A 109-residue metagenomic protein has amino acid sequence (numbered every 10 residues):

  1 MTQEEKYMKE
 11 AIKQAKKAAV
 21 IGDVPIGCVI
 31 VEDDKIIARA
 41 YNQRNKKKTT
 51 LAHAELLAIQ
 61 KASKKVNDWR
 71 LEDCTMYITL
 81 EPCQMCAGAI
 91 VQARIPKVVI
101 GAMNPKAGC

Functional and structural regions predicted by a protein language model:
T2-I21: Short, basic/aromatic recognition patches
K9, A38-C109: Zn2+-dependent cytidine deaminase-like catalytic core
G22-I26, E72: Short, basic and Ser/Thr-rich N-terminal targeting/leader segments
I26-D34: Short beta-strand scaffold segments in enzyme catalytic cores
